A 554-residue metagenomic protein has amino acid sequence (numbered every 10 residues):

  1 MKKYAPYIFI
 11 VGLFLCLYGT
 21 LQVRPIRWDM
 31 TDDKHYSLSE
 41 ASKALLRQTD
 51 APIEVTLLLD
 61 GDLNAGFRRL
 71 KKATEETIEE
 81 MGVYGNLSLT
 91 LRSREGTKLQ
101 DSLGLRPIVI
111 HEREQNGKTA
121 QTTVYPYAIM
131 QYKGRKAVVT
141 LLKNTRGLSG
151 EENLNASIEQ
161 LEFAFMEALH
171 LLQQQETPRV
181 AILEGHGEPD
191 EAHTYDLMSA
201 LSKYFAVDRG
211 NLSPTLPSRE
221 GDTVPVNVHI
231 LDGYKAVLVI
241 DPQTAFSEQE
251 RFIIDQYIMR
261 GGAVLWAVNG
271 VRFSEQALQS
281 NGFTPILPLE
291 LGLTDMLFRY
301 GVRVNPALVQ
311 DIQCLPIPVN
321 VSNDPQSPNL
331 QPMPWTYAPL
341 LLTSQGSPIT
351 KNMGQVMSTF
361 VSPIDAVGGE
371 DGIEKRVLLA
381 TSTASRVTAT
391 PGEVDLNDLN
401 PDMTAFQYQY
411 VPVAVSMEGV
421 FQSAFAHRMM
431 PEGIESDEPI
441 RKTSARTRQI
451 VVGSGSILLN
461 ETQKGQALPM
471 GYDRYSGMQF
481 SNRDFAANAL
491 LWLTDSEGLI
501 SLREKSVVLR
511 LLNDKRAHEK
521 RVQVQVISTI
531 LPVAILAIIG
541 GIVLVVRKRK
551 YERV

Functional and structural regions predicted by a protein language model:
M1-D32, L511-V554: C-terminal signal-anchor/stop-transfer transmembrane helix together with its immediate cytosolic, Lys/Arg-enriched
Y4-T244, E248-R251, N269: Juxtamembrane extramembrane loops of integral membrane proteins
R27, D60, E184, L278-Q279 (+3 more regions): Glycine- and acidic
A51, P178, P306, A426 (+4 more regions): Intrinsically disordered or highly flexible coil/loop and linker segments, enriched in small and charged/polar residues
L148-E151, A389, T462-Q463, L511-N513: A short, polar/proline- and glycine-enriched secondary-structure boundary/capping micro-motif
F163, Q174, D190-G498: Acidic, S/T/G-rich, low-cysteine, solvent-exposed domains in lumenal/extracellular/periplasmic regions of secretory
V180-I182, Q313-L315, Y551: Short linear, low-complexity motifs centered on an aromatic residue
W492-K520: Juxtamembrane amphipathic/hinge helix adjacent to a transmembrane helix
